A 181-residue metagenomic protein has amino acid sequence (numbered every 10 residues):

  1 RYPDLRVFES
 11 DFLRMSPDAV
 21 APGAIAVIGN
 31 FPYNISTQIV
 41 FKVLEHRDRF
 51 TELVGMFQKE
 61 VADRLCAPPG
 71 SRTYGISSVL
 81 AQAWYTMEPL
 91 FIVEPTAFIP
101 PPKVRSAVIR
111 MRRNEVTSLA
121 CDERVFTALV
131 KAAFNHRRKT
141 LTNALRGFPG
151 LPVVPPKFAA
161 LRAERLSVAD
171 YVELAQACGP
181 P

Functional and structural regions predicted by a protein language model:
R1, V20-A21, L145, P152-P156: Alpha-helix C-terminal capping segments
R1-L129, E173-Q176: Catalytic cores of RNA-modifying enzymes
L44, R146, G179: Short, locally clustered residues in the helix-turn-helix/winged-helix DNA-binding domain
D48-R49, P155-A159: Short hydrophobic "helix-edge" motifs at membrane interfaces and signal-peptide entry regions
R72, R137-T140, P181: Short secondary-structure junctions and interdomain/linker hinges
A97, S106-R113, S118-L151, F158 (+1 more regions): An accessory alpha-helical subdomain
R165-P181: C-terminal beta-strand-rich structural cap/linker in extracellular carbohydrate-active enzymes
